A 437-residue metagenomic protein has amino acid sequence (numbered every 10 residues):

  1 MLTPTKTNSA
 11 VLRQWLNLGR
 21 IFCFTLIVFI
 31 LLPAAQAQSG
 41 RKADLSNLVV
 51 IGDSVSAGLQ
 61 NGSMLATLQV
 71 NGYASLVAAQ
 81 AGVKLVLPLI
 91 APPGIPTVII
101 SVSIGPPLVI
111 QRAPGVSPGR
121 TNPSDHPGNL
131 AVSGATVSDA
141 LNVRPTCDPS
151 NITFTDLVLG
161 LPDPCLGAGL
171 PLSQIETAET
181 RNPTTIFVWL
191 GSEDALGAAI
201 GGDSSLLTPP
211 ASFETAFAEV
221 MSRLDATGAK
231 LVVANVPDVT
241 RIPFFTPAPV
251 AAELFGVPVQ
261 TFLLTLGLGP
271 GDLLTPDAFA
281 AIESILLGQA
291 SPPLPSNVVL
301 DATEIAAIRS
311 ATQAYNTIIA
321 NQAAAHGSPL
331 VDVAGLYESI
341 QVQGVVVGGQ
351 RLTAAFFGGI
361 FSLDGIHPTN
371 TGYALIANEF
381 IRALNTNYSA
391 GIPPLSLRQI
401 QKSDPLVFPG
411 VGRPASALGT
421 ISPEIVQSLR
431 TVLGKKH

Functional and structural regions predicted by a protein language model:
M1-N17: N-terminal secretory signal peptides that target proteins for export/translocation
G19-L31: Bacterial N-terminal signal peptides
A37, L48, Y73-V77, A354-K402: Histidine-centered active-site loop/cap adjacent to the catalytic His in serine esterases/O-acetyl transfer systems
L48-G62: Catalytic nucleophile-elbow at a beta strand-turn-alpha helix junction centered on a G-D-S/GDSL motif, marking
I51-S54, V188-E193, I200-G201, A234-D238 (+4 more regions): Active-site-proximal beta-strand/loop segments in catalytic clefts of secreted hydrolases
N61-E219, S396-K436: Conserved SGNH/GDSL esterase-like catalytic core that processes O-acyl groups on lipids and polysaccharides
G82, T177-P183, A216-V233, L300 (+2 more regions): A structural motif corresponding to the C-terminal end of an alpha-helix and its immediate exit/capping segment
F245-S310, A314-A374, S422: Mobile gating loops/cap/lid regions near enzyme active sites that modulate substrate access
